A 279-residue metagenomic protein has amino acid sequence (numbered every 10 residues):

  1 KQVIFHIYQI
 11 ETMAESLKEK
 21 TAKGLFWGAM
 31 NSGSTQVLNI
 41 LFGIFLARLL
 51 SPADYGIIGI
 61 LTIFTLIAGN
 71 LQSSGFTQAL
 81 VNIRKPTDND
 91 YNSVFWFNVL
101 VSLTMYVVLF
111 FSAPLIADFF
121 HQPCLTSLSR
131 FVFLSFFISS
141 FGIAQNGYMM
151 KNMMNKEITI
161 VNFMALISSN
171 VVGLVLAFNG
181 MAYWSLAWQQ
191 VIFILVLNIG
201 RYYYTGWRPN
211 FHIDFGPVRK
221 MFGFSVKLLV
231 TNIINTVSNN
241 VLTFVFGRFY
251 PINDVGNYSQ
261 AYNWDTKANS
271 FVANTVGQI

Functional and structural regions predicted by a protein language model:
Y8-L17, T21, K156, I199-F244 (+2 more regions): Interhelical loop/hinge segments that connect adjacent transmembrane helices in multipass membrane
K18, A22, A79-D88, I138-V161 (+5 more regions): Membrane-interface junctions at transmembrane-helix termini in multi-pass inner-membrane proteins
E19-N39, I60-L61, L66-P114, S127-F133 (+2 more regions): Membrane-water interface segments that mark the loop-to-transmembrane alpha-helix transition
G24-S32, T62, N98, F131-V132 (+10 more regions): Residue-level signature of transmembrane alpha-helical cores of multipass secondary-active transporters and flippases
F42-G69, C124-S127, K220-F224, L228 (+1 more regions): Interfacial/gating helices of multi-pass transporter permease domains
L49-P52, D88, F119-Q122, N152 (+2 more regions): Helix-loop interface residues and adjacent transmembrane-helix termini in multi-pass membrane transporters, primarily
N70-D88, M150-K151, A261, D265-I279: Helix-loop junctions and terminal segments of transmembrane helices in multi-pass membrane transport/translocation
T126-F133, V161-G206, K220-F224, T231 (+2 more regions): Hydrophobic alpha-helical transmembrane segments
